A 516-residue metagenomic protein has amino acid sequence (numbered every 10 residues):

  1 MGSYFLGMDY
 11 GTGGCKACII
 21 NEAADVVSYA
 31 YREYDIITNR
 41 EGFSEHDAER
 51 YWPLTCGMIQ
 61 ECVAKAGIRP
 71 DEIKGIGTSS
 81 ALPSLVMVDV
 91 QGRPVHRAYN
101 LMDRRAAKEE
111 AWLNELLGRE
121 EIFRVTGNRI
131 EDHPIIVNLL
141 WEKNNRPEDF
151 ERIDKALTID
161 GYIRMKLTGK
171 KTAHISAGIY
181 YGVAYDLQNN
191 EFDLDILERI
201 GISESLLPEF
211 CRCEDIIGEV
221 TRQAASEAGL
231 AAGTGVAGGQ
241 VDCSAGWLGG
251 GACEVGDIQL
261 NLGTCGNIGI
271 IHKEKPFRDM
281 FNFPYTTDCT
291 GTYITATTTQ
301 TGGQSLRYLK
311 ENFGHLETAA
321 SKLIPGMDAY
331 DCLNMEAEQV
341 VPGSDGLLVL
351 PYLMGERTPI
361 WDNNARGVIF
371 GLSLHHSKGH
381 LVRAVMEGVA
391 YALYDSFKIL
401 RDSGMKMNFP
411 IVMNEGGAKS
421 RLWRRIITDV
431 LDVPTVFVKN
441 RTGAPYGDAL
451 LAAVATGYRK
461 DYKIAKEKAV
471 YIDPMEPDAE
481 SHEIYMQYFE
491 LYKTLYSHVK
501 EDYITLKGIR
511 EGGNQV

Functional and structural regions predicted by a protein language model:
M1-H96, R124, R152, A225-S226 (+6 more regions): N-terminal glycine/serine-rich phosphate-binding loop of ATP-dependent small-molecule kinases, especially carbohydrate
L6-G7, A107, N114-G127, E131 (+4 more regions): Active-site core segments that coordinate phosphate-bearing ligands/cofactors across diverse enzyme families
G14, P70-I73, S205, S344-L347 (+1 more regions): Short secondary-structure junction motifs
A24, D47, I76, D103 (+3 more regions): Residue-level signal for inorganic ion chemistry
R32-Y34, R212, P477: Active-site donor-binding loop signature of nucleotide-sugar glycosyltransferases
D35-T38, R104-A106, G303-Q304: A short local loop/turn or secondary-structure capping micro-motif enriched for an aromatic residue
A64-L101, R129-H133, R164-D186, E209-C213 (+1 more regions): Short beta-strand-loop/turn "lid" adjacent to the catalytic site in phosphate-handling enzymes
